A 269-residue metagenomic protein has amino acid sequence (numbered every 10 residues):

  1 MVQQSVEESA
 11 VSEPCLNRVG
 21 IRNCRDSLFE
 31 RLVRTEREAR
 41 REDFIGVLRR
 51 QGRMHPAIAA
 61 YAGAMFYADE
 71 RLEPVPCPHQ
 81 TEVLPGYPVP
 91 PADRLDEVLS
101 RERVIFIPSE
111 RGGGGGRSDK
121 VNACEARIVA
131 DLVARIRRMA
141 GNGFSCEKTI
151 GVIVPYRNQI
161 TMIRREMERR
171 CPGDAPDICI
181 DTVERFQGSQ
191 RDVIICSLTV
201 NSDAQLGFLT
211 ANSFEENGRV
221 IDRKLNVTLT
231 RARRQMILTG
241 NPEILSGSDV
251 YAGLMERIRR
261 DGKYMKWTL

Functional and structural regions predicted by a protein language model:
M1-L269: Conserved helicase motor core of SF1/SF2 NTP-dependent helicases
